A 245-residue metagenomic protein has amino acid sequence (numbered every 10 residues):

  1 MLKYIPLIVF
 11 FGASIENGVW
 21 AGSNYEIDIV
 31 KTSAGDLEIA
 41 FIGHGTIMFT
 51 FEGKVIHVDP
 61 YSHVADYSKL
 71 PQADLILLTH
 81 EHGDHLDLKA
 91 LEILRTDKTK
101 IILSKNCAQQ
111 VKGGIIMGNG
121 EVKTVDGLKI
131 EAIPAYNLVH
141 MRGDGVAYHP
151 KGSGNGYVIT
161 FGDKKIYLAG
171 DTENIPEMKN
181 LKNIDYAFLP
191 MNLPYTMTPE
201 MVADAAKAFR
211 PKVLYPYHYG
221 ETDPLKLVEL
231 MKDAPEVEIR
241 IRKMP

Functional and structural regions predicted by a protein language model:
Y4-G12: Sec-dependent N-terminal signal peptides
A13-G18: C-terminal segment of classical bacterial N-terminal signal peptides
W20-P71, G114-K182, K243-P245: Core dinuclear metal-dependent hydrolase active-site scaffold
S62-C107, N183-F188: Active-site metal-binding motif and surrounding structural segment of the metallo-beta-lactamase
V64-D66, H82-L86, A108-V111, E121-T124 (+4 more regions): Active-site environment of divalent metal-dependent phosphoester hydrolases
K89-L94, E177-N180, M201-A205, K226 (+1 more regions): A short acidic, amphipathic alpha-helical/loop segment
I115-K129, K151, A203, K207-P245: Binuclear metal-ion centers of metallo-dependent hydrolases, dominated by the metallo-beta-lactamase
I184-L189, L193-P216: Proline-aspartate-enriched helix->loop->beta-strand connector
